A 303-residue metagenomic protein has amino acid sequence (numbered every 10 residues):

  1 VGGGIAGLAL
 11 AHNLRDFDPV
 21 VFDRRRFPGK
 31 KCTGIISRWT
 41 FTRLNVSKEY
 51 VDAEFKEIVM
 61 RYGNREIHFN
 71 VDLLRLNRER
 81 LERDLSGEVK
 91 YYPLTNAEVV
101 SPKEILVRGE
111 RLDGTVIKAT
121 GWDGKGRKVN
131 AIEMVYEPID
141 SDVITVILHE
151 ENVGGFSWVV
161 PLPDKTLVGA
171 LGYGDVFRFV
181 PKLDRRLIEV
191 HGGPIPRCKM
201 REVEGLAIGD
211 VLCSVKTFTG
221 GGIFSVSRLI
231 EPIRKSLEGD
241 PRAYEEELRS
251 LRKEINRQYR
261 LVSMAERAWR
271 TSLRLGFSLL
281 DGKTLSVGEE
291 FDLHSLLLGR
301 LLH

Functional and structural regions predicted by a protein language model:
V1-I5, H12-C32: Glycine-rich FAD pyrophosphate-binding loop
G3, N13, R83-E204, L212-V215: Predominantly flavin-linked oxidoreductase catalytic cores and closely associated redox partners
F27, R65-I67, L212-V215: A short, flexible beta-alpha/helix-coil linker loop
K30-G34, D72-L73, L171, F218-G222: Short, solvent-exposed loop/turn segments at secondary-structure boundaries
I35-D84, K90-L94: A conserved beta-strand/loop capping segment in the N-terminal third of enzymes that catalyze redox or closely related
T166, P196-Y259: Conserved mid-domain beta->alpha element of the FAD-binding
K235-H303: C-terminal helical "tail/cap" subdomain of flavin- and related membrane-associated enzymes
